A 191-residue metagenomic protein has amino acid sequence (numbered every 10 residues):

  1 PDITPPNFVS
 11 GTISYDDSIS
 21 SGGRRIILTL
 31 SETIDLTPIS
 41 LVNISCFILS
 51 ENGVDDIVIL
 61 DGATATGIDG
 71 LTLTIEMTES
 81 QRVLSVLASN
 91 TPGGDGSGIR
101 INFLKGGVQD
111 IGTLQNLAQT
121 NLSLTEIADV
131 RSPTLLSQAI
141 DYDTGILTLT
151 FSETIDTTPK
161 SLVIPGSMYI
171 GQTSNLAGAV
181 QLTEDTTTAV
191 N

Functional and structural regions predicted by a protein language model:
P1-N191: Non-catalytic beta-sheet/beta-sandwich ligand-binding modules that flank or precede catalytic cores
